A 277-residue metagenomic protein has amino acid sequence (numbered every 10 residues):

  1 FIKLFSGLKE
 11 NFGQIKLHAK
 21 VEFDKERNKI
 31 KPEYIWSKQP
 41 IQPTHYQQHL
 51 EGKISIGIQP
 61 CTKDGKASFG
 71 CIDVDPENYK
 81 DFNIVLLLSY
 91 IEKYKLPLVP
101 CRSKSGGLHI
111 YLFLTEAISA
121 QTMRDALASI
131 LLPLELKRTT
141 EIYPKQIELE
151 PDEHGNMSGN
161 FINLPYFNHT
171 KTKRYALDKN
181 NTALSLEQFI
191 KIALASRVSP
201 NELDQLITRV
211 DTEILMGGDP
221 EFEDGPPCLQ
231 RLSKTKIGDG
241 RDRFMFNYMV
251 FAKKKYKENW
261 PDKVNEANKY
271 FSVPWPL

Functional and structural regions predicted by a protein language model:
F1, I72, L164, M249 (+1 more regions): A residue-level signal for conserved active-site and pocket-lining positions in enzyme catalytic cores
F1-F69, E77-L87, S158-F161, Y166-H169: DNA replication initiation on ssDNA origins
L50-I58, Y90-L98, R231-I237: Short amphipathic beta-strand starts and helix->beta connectors
I58-T62, L98-S105, E141-K145, H154: Short beta-strand
I72, S89-Y90, Y94-P97, H169-K171 (+2 more regions): Catalytic residues for metal-mediated phosphoryl-transfer on nucleic acids/nucleotides
D73-S129: Structured, beta-strand-rich domain cores that present glycine/charged loop surfaces used to bind extended ligands
E77, G107-M123, N160, N168-K173 (+1 more regions): Modules that initiate DNA replication and primer synthesis
R124-R174: Aromatic- and Lys/Arg-enriched surface recognition patch
